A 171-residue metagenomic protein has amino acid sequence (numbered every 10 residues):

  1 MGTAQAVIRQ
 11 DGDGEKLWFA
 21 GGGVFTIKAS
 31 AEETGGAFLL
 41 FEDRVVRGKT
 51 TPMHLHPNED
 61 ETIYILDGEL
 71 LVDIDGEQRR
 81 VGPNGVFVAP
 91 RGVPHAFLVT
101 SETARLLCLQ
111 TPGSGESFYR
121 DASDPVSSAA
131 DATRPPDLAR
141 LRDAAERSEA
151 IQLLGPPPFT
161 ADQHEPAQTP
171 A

Functional and structural regions predicted by a protein language model:
M1-A37, A129-A171: A short, N-terminal "cap"/entry segment at the start of jelly-roll beta-barrel domains of the cupin/DSBH fold
R9-Q10, G76-P94: Short acidic-glycine-tyrosine-enriched beta hairpin
A29-S30, P52-P57, L98-V99: Short histidine-centered beta-strand/loop micro-motifs that create catalytic or ligand/metal-coordination sites
T34, L71, R91-S117: Ligand-binding loop in jelly-roll beta-barrel domains
L40-V46, L55-I74, L109: Short, conserved beta-strand element in jelly-roll/cupin
K49, L70, Q78, G85 (+1 more regions): Hydrophobic small-molecule pocket/channel-lining residues, especially in calycin-type beta-barrels
E102-A150: A contiguous, mid-protein "functional segment" used to position or interact with cofactors/ions or partner subunits
